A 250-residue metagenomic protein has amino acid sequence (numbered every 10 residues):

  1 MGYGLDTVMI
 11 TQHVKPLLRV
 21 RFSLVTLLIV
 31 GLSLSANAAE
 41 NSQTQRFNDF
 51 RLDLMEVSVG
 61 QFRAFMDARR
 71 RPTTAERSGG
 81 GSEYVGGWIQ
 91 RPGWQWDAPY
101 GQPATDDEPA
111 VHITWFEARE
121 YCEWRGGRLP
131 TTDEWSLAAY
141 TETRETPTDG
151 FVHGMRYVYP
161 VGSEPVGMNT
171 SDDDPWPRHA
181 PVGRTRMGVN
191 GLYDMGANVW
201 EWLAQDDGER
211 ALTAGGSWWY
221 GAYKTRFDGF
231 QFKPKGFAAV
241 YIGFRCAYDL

Functional and structural regions predicted by a protein language model:
G2-Q95, W115-F116, E142-E145, Y241-L250: Short, compositionally biased
P72, G79-V85, Q90-Q231, K235-V240: Functional-site microenvironments in short loops/helix caps that host divalent-cation chemistry
